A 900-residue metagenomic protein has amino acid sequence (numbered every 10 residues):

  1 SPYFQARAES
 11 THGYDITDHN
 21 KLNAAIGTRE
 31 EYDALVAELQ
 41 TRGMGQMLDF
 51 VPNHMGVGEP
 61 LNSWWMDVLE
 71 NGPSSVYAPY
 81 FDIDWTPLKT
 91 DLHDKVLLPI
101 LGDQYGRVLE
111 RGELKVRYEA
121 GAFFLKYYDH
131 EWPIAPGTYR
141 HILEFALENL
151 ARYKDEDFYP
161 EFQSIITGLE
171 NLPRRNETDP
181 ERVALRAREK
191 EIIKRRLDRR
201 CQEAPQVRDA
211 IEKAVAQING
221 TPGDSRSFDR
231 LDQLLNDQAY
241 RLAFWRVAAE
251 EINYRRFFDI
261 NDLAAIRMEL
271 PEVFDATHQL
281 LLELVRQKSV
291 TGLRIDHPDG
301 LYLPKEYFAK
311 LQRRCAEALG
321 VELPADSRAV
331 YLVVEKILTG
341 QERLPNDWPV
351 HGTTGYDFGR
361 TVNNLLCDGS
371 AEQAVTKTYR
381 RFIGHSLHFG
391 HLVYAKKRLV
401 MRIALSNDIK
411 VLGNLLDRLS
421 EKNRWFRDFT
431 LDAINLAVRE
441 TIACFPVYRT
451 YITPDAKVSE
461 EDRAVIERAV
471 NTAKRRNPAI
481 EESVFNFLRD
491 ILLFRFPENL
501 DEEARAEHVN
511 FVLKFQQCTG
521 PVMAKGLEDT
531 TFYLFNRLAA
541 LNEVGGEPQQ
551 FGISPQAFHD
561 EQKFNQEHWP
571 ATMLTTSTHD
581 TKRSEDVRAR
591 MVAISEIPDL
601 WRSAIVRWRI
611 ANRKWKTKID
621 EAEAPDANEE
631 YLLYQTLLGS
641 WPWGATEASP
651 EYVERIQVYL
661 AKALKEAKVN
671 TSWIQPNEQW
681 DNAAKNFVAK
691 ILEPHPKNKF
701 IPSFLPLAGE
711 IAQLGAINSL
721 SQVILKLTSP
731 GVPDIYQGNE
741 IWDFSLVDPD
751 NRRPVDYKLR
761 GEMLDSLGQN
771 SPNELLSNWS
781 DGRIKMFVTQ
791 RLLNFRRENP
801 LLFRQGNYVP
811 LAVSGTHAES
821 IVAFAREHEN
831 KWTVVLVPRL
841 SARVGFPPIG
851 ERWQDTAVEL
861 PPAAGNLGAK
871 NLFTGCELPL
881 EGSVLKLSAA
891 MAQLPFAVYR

Functional and structural regions predicted by a protein language model:
S1, Q5, N20, A25 (+14 more regions): Carbohydrate-interacting/catalytic domains
P2, L48-P52, H297, V334-K336: A cross-domain feature marking catalytic cores of carbohydrate-active enzymes and several ubiquitous metabolic/repair
E9-D18, H54-D84, P345-Y356, R752: Aromatic- and acidic-residue-enriched segments that line the glycan-binding/catalytic groove of carbohydrate-active
T28: Glycine-rich S-adenosyl-L-methionine
G43-L48, G56-V68, T376-H391, S406-K410: N-terminal beta-alpha lobe that positions the nucleotide/phosphoryl donor in ATP/NTP-coupled carboxylate activation
G43-M47, V290-R294, Y331-V333: Structural preference for beta-strand elements that scaffold enzyme active sites
N53, I295-L301, S777-N778: Conserved short loop/turn motifs at secondary-structure junctions
G58-I134: Active-site region of glycoside hydrolase catalytic domains
